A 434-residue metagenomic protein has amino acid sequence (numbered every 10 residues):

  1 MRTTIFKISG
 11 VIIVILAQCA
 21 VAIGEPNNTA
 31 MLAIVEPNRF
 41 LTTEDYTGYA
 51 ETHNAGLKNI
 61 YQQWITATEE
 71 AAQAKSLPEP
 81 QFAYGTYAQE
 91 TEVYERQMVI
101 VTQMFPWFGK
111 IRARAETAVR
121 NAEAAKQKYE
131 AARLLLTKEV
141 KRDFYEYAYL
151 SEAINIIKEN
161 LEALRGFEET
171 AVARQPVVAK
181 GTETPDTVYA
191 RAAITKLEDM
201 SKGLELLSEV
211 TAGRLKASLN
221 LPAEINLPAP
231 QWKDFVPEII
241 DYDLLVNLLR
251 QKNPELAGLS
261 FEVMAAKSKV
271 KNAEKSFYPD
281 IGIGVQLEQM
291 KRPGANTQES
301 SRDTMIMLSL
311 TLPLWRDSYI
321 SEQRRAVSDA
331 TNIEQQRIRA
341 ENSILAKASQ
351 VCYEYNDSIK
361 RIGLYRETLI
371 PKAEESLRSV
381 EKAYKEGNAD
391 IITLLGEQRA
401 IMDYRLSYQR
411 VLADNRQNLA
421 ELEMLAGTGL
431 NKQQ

Functional and structural regions predicted by a protein language model:
R2-K7, I23-T29, V35, S407-Q434: Acidic, low-complexity, intrinsically disordered peripheral segments
K7, Y129-Q251, V351-E354, S358 (+2 more regions): Periplasmic alpha-helical coiled-coil/stalk elements that build and connect Gram-negative outer-membrane
S9-Q18: Bacterial N-terminal signal peptides
A22-Q81, G85-T86, F105, V119 (+8 more regions): Bacterial Sec-pathway N-terminal export signals of envelope proteins
T47, N59-A74, A132, L136-I157 (+7 more regions): Amphipathic alpha-helical coiled-coil segments
K58, L77-E95, F105-A131, S151 (+4 more regions): Small/polar (Gly/Ser/Thr/Ala-rich) solvent-exposed segments that form structured loops/beta-strands/short helices used
V99-Q103, L215, L308-L312: Residues on the lipid-exposed face of transmembrane beta-strands in outer-membrane beta-barrel proteins
